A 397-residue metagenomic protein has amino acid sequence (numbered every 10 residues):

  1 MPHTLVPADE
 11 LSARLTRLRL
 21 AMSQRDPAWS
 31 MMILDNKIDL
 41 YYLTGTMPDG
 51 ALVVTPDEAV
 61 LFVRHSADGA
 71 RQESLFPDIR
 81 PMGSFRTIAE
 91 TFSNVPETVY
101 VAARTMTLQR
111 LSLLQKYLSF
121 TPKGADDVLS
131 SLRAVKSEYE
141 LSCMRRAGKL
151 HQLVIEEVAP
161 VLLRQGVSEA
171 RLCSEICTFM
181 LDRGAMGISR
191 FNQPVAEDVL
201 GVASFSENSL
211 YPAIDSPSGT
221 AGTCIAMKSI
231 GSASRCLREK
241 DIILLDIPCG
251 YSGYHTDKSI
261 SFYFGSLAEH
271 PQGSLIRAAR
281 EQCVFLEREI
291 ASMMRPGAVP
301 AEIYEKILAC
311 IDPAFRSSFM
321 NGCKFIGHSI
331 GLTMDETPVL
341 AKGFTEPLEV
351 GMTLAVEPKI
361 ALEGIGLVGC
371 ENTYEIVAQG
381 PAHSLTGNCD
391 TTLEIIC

Functional and structural regions predicted by a protein language model:
M1-C397: Active-site neighborhoods and metal-handling regions in enzymes and metal-associated proteins
